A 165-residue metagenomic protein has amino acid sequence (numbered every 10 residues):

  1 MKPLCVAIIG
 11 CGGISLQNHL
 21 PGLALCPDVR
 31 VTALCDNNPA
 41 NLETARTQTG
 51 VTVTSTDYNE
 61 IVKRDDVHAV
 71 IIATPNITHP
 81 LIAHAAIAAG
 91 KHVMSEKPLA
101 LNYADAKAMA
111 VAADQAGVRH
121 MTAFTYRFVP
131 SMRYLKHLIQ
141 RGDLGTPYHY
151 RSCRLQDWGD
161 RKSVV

Functional and structural regions predicted by a protein language model:
M1-T49: N-terminal Rossmann-like dinucleotide-binding module
C5, R30-V31, D66-A69, H92 (+1 more regions): Structural signature of beta-strand start/N-cap positions in the alpha/beta core of ABC transporter nucleotide-binding
G10, K97, G142: Conserved G/P- and acidic residue-centered "switch" motifs that form tight phosphate/ATP-binding loops in soluble
D28, G50, D66, D143-T146: Glycine-centered tight turns that cap/initiate beta-strands
T49-A112: Beta-loop-alpha module in the N-terminal Rossmann-like domain of NAD(P)-dependent dehydrogenases, especially those
K107-T125, G145-R151: Rossmann-fold dehydrogenase core element
Y126-V165: Predominantly a Rossmann-like dinucleotide-binding segment in NAD(P)-dependent oxidoreductases
